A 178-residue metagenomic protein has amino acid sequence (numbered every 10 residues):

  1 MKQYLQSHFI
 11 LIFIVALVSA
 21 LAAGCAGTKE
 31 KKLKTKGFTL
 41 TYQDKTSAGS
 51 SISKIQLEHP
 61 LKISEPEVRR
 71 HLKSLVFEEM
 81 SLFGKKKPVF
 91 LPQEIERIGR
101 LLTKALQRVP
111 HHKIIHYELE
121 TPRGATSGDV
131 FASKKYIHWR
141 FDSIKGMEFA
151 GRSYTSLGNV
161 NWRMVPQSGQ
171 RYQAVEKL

Functional and structural regions predicted by a protein language model:
K2-I12: Bacterial N-terminal signal peptides that target proteins for export
L11-A20: Bacterial N-terminal signal peptides
A22-G24: C-terminal motif of bacterial Sec signal peptides marking the signal peptidase cleavage site
A26-K29: Bacterial signal peptide processing site
K31-P60: Post-signal peptide N-terminal segment of mature Sec-exported envelope proteins
I55-K73: Compositionally biased P/S/T/G-rich terminal and signal peptide-adjacent segments that lie outside catalytic cores
E67-L178: Mature extracellular/secreted ectodomains of secretory-pathway proteins
